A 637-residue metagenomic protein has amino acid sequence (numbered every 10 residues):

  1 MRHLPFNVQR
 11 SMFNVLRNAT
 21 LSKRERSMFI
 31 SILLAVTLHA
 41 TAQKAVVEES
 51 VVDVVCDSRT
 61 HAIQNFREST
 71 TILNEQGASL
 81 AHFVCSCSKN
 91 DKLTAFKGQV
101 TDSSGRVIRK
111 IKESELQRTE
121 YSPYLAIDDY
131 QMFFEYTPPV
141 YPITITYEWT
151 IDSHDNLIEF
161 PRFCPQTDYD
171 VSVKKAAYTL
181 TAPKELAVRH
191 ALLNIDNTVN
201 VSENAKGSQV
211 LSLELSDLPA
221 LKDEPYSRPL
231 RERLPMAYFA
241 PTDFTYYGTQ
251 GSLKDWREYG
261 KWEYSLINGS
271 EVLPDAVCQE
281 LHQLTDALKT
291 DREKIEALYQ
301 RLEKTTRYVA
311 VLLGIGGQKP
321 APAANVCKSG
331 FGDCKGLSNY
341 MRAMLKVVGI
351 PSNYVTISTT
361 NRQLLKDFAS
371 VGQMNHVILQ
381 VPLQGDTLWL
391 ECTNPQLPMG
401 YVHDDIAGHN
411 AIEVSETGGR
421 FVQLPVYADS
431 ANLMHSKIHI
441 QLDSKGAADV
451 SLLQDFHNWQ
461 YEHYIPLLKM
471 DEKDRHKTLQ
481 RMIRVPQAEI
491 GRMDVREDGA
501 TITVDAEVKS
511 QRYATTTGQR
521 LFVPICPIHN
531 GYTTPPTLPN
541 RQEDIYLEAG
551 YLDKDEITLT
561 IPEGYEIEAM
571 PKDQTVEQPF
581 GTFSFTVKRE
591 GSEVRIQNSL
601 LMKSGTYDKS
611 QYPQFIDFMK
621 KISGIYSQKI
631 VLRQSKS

Functional and structural regions predicted by a protein language model:
R2-M28, L33-T37: Short, basic, low-complexity termini and linkers enriched in Ser/Thr/Gly/Pro that act as targeting/leader peptides
L38-A42: Sec/Tat signal peptide C-region and signal peptidase I cleavage site
Q43-S637: A sensor for short, sequence-defined functional sites
